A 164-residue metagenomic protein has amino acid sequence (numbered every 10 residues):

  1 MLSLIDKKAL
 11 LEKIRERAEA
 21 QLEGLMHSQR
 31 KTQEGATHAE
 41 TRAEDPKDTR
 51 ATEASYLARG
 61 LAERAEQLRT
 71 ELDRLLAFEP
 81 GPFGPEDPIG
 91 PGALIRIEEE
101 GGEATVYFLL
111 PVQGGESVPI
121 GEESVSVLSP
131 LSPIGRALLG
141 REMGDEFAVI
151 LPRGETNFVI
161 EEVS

Functional and structural regions predicted by a protein language model:
M1-E71: Helix-rich terminal scaffold detector
T41, A77, V159-E161: Sparse recognition of residues in long alpha-helices and their boundaries
R59-E103: Long amphipathic N-terminal alpha/beta scaffold segment
E71-R74, V127, A137, V159: Residue-level recognition of specific faces of alpha-helices
P85-R153: Non-DNA-binding regulatory cores of transcription-related proteins, predominantly C-terminal effector-binding
V112-G114, I160-S164: Short, compositionally biased
R153-V159: C-terminal interaction segments
